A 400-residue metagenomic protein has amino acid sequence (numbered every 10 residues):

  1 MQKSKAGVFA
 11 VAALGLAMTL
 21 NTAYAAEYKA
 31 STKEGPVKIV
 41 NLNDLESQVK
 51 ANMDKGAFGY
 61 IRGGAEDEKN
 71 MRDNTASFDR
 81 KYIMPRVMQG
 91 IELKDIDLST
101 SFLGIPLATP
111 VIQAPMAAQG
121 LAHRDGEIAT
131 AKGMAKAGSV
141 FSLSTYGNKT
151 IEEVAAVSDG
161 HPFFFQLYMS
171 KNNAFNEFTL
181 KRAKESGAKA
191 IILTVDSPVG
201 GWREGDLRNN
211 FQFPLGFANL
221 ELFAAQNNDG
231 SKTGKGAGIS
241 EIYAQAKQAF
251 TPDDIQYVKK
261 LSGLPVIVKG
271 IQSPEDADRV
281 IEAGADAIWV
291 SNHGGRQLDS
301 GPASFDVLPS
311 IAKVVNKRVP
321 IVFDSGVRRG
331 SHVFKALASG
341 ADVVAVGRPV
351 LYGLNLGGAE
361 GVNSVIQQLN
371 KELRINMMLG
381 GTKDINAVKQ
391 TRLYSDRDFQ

Functional and structural regions predicted by a protein language model:
M1-A10: Bacterial N-terminal signal peptides that target proteins for export
A10-T19: Bacterial N-terminal signal peptides
A23-A25: Boundary at the C-terminal end of the N-terminal hydrophobic targeting segment
E27-L103, R203, N210-F250, N386-V388 (+1 more regions): An N-cap/entry alpha-helix motif that binds or orients negatively charged groups
N74, S304-I311, L354-R374: C-terminal helical cap(s) of enzyme catalytic domains, especially alpha/beta-barrels
P106-K149: Glycine-rich active-site/cofactor-binding loop and its immediate structural neighborhood
A118, K132, V157, A174-F323 (+1 more regions): Alpha/beta enzyme core
K136-V157, H161-N176: A gly/proline- and charged-residue-enriched helix-loop-helix capping module
